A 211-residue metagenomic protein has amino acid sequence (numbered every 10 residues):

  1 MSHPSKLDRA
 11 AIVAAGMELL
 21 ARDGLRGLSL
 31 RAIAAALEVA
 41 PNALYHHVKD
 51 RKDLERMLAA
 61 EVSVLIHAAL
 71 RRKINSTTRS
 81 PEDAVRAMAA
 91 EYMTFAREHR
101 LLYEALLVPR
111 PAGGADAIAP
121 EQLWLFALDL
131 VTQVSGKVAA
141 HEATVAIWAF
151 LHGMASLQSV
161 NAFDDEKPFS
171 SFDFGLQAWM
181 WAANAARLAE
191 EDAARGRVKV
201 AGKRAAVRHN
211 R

Functional and structural regions predicted by a protein language model:
A11, A15, L19-D53, M57: Helix-turn-helix
I12-L20, L28, V62, I66 (+2 more regions): Short hydrophobic clusters on alpha-helical segments that form packing/core surfaces in small helical domains
L20, E55-V62, A69, L106 (+2 more regions): Alpha-helical DNA-contacting segments of helix-turn-helix folds
R71-L101, P120-W124, I147: Hydrophobic alpha-helical connector segments
D83, L107, P111-K137, H141-A146 (+1 more regions): Amphipathic alpha-helical packing segments from all-alpha helical-bundle domains
M93-G114, S156-D164: Amphipathic alpha-helical segments used for helix-helix packing
D129-K137, V160-R211: C-terminal peripheral helix-coil segments that are non-catalytic and often amphipathic
